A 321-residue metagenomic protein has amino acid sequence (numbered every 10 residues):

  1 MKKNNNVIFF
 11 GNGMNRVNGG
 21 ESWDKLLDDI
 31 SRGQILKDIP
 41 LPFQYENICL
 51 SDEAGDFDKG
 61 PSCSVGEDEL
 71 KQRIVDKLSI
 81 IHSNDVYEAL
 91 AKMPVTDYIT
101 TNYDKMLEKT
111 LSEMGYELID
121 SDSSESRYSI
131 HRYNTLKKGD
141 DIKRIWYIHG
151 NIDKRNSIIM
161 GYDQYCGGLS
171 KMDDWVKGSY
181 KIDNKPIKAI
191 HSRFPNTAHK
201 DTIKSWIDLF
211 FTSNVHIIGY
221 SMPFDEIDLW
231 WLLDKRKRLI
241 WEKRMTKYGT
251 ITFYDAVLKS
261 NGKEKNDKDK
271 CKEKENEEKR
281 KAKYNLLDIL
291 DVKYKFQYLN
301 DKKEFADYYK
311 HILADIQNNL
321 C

Functional and structural regions predicted by a protein language model:
M1-F9, G13-D24, G33, D85 (+4 more regions): SIR2/sirtuin-family catalytic core signature
K2, P61-N156, R193-I218, P223-L239: Active-site periphery "cap/insert" segments of enzyme catalytic domains
K2-G20, D24-N84: Mobile, glycine- and charge-enriched loop segments and immediately flanking short secondary-structure elements within
L26-G33, R73, K77, T110 (+5 more regions): Residues that form generic nucleotide/phosphate-binding pockets
S51, M106, R127, I152-R155 (+1 more regions): A short acidic, often aromatic-flanked loop/helix-cap motif at beta-alpha or helix-coil junctions that lines enzyme
D68, Q164-K171, D234-R238, K283: Charged, low-complexity, helix-prone segments enriched in Lys/Glu/Asp/Gln
I145-I203: Glycine-rich phosphate- or other oxyanion-binding loops that anchor nucleotides, phosphorylated ligands
